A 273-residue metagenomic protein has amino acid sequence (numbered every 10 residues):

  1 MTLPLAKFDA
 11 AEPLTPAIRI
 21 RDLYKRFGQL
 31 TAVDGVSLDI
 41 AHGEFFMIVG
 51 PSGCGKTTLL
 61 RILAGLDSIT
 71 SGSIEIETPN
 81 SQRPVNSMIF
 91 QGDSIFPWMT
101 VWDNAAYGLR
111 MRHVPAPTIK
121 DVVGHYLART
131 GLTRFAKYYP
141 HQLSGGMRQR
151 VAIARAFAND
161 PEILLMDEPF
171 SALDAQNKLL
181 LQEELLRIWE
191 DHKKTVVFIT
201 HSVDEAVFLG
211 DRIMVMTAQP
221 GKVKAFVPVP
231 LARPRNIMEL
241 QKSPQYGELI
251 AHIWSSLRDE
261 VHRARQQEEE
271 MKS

Functional and structural regions predicted by a protein language model:
V49-P51: The feature captures the beta-strand-to-loop junction immediately N-terminal to the Walker
A64: Helix-to-loop junction immediately C-terminal to a conserved catalytic motif
S71-Q82: Conserved ABC transporter NBD signature motif
M99-A106: Short coil-to-helix segment of the ABC ATPase nucleotide-binding domain corresponding to the Q-loop/switch region
R110, P117-F135, R187: Conserved ABC ATPase "signature" region
Y139-L143, M147: Conserved ABC ATPase signature
A158-E162: A short, proline-enriched helix->beta-strand linker immediately N-terminal to the Walker B motif in ABC-type P-loop
